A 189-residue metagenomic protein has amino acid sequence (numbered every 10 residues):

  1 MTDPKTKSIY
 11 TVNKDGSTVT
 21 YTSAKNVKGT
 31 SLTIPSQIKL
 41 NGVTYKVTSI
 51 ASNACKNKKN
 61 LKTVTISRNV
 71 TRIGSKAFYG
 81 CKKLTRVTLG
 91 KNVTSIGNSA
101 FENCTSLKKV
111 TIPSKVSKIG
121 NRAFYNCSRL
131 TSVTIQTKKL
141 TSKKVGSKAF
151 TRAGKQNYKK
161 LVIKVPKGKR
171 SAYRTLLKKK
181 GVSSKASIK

Functional and structural regions predicted by a protein language model:
M1-Y10: N-terminal low-complexity, Pro/Thr/Ser-rich intrinsically disordered segments that act as propeptides or flexible
I9-G16, V27-S49, K59-R72, K82-S95 (+4 more regions): Structural signature of tandem-repeat unit edges
T20-T22: Conserved functional micro-motifs across diverse proteins
A51-N53, G74-Y79, G97-E102, G120-Y125 (+1 more regions): Consensus positions within tandem repeat domains that build extended binding/scaffold surfaces
Y125, G146-G154, T175-K180: A structural signal for leucine-rich repeat
